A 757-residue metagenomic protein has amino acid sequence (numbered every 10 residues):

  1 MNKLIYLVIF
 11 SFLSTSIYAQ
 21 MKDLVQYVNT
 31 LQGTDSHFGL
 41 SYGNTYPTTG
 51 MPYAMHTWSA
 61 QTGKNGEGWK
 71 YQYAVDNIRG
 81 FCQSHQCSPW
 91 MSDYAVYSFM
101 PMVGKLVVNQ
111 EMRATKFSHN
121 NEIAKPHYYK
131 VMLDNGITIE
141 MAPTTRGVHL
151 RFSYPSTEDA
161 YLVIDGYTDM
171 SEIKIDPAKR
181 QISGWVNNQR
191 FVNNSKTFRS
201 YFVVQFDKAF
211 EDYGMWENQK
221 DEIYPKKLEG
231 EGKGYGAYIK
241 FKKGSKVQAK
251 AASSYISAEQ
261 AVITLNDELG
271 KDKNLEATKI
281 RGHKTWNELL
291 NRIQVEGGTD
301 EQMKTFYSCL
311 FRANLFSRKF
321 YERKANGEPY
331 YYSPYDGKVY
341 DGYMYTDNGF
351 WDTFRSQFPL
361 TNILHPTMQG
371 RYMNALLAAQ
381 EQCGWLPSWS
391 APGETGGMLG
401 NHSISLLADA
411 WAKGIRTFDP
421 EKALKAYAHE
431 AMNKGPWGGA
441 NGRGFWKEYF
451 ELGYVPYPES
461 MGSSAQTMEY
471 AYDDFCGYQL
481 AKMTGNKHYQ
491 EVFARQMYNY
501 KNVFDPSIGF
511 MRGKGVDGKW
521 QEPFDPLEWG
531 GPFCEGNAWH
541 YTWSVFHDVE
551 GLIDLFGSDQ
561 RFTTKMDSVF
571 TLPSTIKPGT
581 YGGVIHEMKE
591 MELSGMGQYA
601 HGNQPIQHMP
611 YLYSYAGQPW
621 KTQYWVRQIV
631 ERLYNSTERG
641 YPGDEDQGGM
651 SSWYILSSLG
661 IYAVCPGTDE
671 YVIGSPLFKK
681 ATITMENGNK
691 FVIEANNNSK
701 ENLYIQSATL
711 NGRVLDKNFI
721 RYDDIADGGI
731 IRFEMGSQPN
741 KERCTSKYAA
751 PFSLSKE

Functional and structural regions predicted by a protein language model:
M1-M21: Bacterial Sec-dependent N-terminal signal peptides
Q20-F358, N362-S405, W411-M468, C476-N502 (+9 more regions): Accessory carbohydrate-recognition regions in carbohydrate-active enzymes
D473: ATP-dependent phospho-/nucleotidyl transfer catalytic cores
Y704: Extracellular attachment/recognition segments
